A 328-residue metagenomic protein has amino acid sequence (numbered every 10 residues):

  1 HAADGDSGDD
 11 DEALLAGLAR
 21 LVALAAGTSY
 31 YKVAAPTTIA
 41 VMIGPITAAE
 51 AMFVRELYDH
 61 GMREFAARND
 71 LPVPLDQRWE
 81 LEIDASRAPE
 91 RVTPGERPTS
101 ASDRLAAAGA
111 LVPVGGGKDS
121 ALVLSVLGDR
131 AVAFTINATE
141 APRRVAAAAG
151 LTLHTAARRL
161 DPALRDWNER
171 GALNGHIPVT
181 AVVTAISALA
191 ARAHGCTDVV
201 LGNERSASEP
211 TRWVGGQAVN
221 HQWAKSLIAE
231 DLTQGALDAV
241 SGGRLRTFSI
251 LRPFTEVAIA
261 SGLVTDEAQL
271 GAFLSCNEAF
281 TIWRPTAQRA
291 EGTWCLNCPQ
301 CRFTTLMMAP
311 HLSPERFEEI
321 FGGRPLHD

Functional and structural regions predicted by a protein language model:
H1-G109, V126-D161, G195: RNA-binding accessory domains that recognize and position tRNA/RNA substrates
S29-M42, A191-V199, M308-E319: Short helix-capping/linker segments at secondary-structure and domain boundaries
A85, P98, Q300, M308-D328: Long, compositionally biased intrinsically disordered regions
S120-V123: Short glycine/serine/threonine-rich phosphate/pyrophosphate-binding segments that cradle anionic phosphate groups
N137-S275, A279-E291: ATP-dependent adenylate-handling ligase core
N277-A279, E291-L306: Local cysteine-cluster metal-coordination motifs and their immediate loop/turn environment, predominantly Fe-S cluster
